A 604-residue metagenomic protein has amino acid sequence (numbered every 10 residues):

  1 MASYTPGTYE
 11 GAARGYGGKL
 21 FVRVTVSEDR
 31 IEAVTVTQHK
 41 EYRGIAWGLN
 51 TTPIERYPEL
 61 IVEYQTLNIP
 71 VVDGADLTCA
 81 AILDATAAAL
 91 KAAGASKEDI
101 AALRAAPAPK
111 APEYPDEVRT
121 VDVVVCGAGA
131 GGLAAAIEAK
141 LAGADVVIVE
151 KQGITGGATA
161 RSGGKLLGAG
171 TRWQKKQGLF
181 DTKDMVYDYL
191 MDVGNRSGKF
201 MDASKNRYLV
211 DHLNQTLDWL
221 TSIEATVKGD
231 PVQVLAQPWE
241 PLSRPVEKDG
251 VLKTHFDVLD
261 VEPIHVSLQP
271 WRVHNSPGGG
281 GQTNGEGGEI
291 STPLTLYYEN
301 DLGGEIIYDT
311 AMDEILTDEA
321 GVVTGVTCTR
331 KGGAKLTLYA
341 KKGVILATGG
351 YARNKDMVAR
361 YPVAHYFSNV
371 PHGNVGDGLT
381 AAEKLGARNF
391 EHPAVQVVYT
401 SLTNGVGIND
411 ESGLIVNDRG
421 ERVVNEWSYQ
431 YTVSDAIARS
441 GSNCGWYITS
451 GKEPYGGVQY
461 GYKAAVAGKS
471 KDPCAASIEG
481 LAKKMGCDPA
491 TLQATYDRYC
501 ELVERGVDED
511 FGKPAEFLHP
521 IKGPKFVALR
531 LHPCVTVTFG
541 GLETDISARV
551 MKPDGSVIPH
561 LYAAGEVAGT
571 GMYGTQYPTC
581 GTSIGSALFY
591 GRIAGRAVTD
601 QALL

Functional and structural regions predicted by a protein language model:
S3-A106, Y189: Active-site- and interface-proximal helix/loop "cap" or "latch" segments in soluble metabolic and energy-transducing
H39, E314, T491-T575: A glycine-rich dinucleotide-binding beta-alpha-beta segment and adjacent secondary-structure elements that constitute
E63-L67, G168-L209: Glycine-rich active-site loop/strand segments that organize a redox cofactor
V118-I148, T599: N-terminal Rossmann-like FAD-binding beta1-loop-alpha1 element of flavoenzymes
L141-S162: Glycine-rich FAD pyrophosphate-binding loop
Y208-A334, V503-G523: Conserved redox-cofactor binding core of oxidoreductases
K331-T400, I584, I593: Glycine-rich loop(s) and the adjacent beta-strand/alpha-helix scaffold that form part
L379-E383, R388-T491: An anion/pyrophosphate-binding glycine-rich loop and adjacent beta-alpha core in soluble alpha-beta enzymes
